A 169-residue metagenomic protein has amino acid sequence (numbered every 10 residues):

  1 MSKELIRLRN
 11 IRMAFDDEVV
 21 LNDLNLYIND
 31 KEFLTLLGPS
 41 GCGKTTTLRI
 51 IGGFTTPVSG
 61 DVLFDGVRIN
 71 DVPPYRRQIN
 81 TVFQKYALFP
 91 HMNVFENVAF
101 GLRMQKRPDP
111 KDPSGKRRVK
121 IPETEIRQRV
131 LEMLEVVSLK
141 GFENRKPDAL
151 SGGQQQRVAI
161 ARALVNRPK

Functional and structural regions predicted by a protein language model:
S2-K169: ABC family nucleotide-binding domain
